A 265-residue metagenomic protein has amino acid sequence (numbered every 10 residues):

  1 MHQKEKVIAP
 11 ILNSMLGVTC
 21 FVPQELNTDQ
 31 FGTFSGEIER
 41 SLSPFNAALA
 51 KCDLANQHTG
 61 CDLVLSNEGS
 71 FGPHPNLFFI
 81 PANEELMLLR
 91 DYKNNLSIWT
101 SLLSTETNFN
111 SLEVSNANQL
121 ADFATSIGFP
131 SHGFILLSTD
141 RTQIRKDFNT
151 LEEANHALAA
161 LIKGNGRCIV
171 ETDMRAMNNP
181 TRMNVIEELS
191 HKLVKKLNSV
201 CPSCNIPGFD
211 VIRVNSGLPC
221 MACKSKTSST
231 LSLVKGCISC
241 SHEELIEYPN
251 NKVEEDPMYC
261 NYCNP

Functional and structural regions predicted by a protein language model:
M1, N67-S70, Y92, S101-L102 (+2 more regions): Fold-independent oxyanion-binding glycine-rich loops and adjacent beta-strand/coil segments at enzyme active sites
M1-L12: N-terminal beta1-alpha1 ligand-phosphate binding loop
L12-Q30: N-terminal segment of the mature soluble domain
L26-A47: N-terminal beta-loop-helix "entrance" segment that forms/cooperates in small-molecule cofactor or anionic ligand
K51, N56-D91: N-terminal glycine-rich phosphate/adenylate-binding segment common to multiple enzyme folds
N95-R145: Glycine-rich phosphate-binding loop plus the immediately following alpha-helix
A124-S190, K195-V200: Active-site rim beta-loop-alpha module in soluble metabolic enzymes
L189-P265: Cys/His-rich short segments
